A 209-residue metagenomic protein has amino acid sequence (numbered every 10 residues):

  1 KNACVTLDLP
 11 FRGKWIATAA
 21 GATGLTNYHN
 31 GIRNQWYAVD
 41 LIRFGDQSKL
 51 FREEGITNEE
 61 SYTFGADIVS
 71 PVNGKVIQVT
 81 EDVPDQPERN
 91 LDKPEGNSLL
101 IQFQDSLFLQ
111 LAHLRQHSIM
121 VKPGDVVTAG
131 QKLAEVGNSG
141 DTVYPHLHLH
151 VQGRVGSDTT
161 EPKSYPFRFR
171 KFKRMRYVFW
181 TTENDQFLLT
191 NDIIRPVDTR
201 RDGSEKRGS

Functional and structural regions predicted by a protein language model:
K1-P10, A20, D198-S209: Terminal presequence/propeptide segments associated with secretion/organelle targeting and zymogen/polyprotein
N2-C4, R12-K14, N34-A38, T63-G65 (+4 more regions): Extracytoplasmic
A19, R43, Q78, H113-Q116 (+2 more regions): A residue-level detector for short acidic-glycine micro-motifs
G31-E88: Short, glycine/small-residue-enriched coil/turn segments at secondary-structure junctions
Y62-T63, P71-R115, M120: Zn2+-dependent peptidoglycan hydrolase active-site motif and core
I68-V79, M120-V136: Short, well-structured beta-strand-loop connectors
V79-L91, Q131-L147: Flexible, gly/ser-rich surface segments that form the specificity/activation loops bordering the active-site cleft
M120, D125-T128, H150-S209: Acidic, glycine-rich catalytic/binding loops that coordinate metals and/or anionic ligands
